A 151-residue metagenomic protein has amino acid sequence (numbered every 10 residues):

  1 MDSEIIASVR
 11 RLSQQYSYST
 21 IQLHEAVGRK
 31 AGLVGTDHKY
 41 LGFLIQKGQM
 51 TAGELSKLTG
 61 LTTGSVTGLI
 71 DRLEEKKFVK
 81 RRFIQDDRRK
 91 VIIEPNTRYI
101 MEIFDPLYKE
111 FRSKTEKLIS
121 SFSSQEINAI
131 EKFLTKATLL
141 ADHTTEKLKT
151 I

Functional and structural regions predicted by a protein language model:
M1, S124-I151: C-terminal regulatory/oligomerization modules of transcriptional regulators
M1-A31: N-terminal leader segment of winged-helix/HTH proteins
A7, G64, Q125-A129: Short, solvent-exposed positions on alpha-helices
Y16-L23, L107-L118, A137, A141-L148: Alpha-helical linker/hinge and terminal dimerization helices associated with HTH transcriptional regulators
H24-L61, I92: N-terminal helix-turn-helix DNA-binding core of bacterial DNA-binding proteins
Q49-V91: Canonical helix-turn-helix DNA-binding module
E75-N128: Charged, amphipathic alpha-helical coiled-coil/dimerization segments
